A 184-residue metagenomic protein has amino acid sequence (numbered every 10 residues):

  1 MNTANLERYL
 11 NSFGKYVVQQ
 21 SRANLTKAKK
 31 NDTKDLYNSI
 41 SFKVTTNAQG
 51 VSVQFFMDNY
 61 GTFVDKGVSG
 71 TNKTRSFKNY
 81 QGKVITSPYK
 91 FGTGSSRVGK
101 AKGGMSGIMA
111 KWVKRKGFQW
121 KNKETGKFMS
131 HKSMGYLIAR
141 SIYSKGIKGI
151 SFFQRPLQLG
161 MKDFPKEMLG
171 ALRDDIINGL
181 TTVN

Functional and structural regions predicted by a protein language model:
M1-G50: Charge-rich, low-complexity N-terminal segments
D35-N184: Charged, low-complexity interaction tracts
